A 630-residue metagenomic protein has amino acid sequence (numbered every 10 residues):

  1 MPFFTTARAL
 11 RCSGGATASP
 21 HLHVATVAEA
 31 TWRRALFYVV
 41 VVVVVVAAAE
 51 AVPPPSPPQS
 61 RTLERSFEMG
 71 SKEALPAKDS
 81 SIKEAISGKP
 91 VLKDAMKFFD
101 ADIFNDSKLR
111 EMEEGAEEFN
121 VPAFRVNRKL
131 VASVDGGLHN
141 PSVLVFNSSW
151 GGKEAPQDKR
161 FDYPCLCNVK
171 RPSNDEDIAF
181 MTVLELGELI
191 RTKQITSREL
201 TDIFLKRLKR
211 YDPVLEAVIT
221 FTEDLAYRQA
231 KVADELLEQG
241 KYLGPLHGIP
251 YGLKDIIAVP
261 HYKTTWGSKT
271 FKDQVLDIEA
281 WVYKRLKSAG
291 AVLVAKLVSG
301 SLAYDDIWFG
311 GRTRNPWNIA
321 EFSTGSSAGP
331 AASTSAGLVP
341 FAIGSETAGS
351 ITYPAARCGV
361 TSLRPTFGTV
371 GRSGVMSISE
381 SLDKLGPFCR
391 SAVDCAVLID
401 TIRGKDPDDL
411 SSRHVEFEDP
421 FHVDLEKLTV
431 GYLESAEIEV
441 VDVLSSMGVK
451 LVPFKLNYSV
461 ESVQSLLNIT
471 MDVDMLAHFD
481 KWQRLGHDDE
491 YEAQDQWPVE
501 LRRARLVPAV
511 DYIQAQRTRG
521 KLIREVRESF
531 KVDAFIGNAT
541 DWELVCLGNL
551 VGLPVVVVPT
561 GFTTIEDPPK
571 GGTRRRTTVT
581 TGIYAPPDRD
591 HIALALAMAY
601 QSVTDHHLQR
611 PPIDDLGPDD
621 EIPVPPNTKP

Functional and structural regions predicted by a protein language model:
P2-F4, R8-C12, A28, R33-V39 (+5 more regions): An N-terminal boundary/leader segment
P141, F146-W150, Q157, D162-K170 (+2 more regions): A short helix-breaking turn/cap at a secondary-structure junction
F146, K159-R160, K193, G248 (+14 more regions): Glycine-rich, small-residue loops and helix-cap segments that act as flexible hinges at active-site edges
K153-D175, L246-W266, H422-A436, L466-I523 (+1 more regions): Short helix-loop capping/hinge segments that flank enzyme active sites or metal/cofactor-binding pockets
C165-C167, E176-A179, L184, D212 (+5 more regions): Gly/Ser-rich, acidic/histidine-flanked active-site/gating loops
F204, A226, G248, K254 (+5 more regions): Conserved hydrophobic/aromatic pocket- or pore-lining residues that grip, position, or stack substrates in active sites
K209-T270: N-terminal, positively charged, Ser/Thr/Ala/Gly-biased leader segments that form transit/presequence-like amphipathic
L243-L385, L433-S435, V473, N538-W542 (+1 more regions): Short glycine/serine-rich loop/turn segments
